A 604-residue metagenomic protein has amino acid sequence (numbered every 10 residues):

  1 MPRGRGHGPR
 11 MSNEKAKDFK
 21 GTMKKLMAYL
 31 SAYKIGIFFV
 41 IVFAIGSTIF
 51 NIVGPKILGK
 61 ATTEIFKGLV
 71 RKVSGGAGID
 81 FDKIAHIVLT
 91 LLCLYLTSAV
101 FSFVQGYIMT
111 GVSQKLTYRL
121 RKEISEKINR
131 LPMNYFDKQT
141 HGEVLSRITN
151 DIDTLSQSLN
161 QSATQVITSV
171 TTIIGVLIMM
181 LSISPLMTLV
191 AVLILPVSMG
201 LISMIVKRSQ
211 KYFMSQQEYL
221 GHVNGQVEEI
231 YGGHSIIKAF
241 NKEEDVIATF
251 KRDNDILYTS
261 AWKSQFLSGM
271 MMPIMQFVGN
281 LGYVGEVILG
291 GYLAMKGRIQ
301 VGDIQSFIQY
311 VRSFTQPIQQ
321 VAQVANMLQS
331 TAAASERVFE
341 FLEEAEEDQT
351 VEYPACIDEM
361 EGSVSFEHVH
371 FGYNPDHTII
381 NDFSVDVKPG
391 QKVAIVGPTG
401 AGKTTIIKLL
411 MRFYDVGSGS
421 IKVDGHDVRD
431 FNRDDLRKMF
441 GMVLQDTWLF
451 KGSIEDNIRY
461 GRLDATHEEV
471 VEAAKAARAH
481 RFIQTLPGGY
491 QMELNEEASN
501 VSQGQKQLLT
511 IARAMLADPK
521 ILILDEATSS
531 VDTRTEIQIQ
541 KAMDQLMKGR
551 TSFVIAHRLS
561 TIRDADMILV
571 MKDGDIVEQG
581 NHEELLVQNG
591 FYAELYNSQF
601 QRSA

Functional and structural regions predicted by a protein language model:
M27, I35-K60, L91, G106-T110 (+4 more regions): Alpha-helical segments in transporter systems
L30, M109, N129-I174, G232: Juxtamembrane loop-to-helix connectors within ABC transporter transmembrane domains
A32, G36-I49, K60, Q161-S215 (+2 more regions): Transmembrane helices of ABC transporter permease
A32, M133-N134, I152-L159, A163 (+6 more regions): An intracellular "coupling" helix at the cytosolic face of ABC transporter transmembrane type-1 domains
I37-F101, S182-L186, G297-V301: Transmembrane helix-loop-helix hairpins at lipid-water interfaces of multipass membrane proteins, especially the type-1
M179-L193, K263-E336, F341-L342: Helix-loop-helix
T350-V351, I357-A604: ABC-type nucleotide-binding domain
